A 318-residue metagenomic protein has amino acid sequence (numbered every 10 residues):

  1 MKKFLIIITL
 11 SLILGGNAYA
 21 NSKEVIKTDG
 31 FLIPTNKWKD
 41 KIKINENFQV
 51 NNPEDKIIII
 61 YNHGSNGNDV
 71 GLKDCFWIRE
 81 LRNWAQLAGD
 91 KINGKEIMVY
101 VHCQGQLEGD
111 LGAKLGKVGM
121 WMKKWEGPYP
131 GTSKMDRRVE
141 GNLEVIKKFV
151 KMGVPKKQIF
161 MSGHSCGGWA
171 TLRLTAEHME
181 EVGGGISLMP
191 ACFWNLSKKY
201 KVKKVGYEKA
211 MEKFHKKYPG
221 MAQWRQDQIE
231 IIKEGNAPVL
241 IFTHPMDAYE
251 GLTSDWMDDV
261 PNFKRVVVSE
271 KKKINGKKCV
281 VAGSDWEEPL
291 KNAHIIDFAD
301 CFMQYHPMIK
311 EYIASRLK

Functional and structural regions predicted by a protein language model:
I6-L10, L14: Hydrophobic helical h-region of N-terminal Sec-dependent signal peptides in bacterial secretory/periplasmic proteins
N21-N52: N-terminal cap/lid segment of alpha/beta-hydrolase-fold proteins
V50-K91: Short, surface-exposed "cap/lid" segments of acyl-processing enzymes
A85, G89-M120: Conserved alpha/beta-hydrolase
G116-M152: Alpha/beta-hydrolase active-site loop
K148, K157-V205: Primarily recognizes the serine-hydrolase "nucleophile elbow" in alpha/beta-hydrolase and SGNH/GDSL folds
P190-E270: The feature captures the conserved acid-bearing segment of alpha/beta-hydrolase catalytic domains
F263-K318: C-terminal catalytic histidine-bearing segment of alpha/beta-hydrolase fold enzymes
